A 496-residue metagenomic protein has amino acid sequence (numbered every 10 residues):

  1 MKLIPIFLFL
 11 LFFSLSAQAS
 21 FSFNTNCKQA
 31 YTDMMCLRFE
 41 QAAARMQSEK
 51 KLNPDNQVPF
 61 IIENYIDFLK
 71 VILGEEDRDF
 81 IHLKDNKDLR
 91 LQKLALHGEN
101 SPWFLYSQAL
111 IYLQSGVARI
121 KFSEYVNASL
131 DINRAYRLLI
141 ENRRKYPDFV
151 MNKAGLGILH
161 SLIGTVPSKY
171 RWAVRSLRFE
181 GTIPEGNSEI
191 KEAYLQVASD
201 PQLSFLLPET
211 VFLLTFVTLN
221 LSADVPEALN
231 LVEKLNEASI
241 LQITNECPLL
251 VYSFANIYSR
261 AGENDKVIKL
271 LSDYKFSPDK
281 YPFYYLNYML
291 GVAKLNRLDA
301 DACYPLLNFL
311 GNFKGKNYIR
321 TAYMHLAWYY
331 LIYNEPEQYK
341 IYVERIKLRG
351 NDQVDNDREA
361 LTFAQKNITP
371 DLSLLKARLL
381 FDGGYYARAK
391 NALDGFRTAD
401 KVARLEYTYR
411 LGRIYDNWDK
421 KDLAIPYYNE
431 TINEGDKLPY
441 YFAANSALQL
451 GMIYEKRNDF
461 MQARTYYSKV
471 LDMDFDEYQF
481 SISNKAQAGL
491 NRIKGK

Functional and structural regions predicted by a protein language model:
S20, Q47-P54, G98-E99, K145 (+10 more regions): Solenoid-like repeat scaffolds
S20-N26, S101, F149-V150, S168 (+9 more regions): Generic helix N-cap/helix-start motif at coil->alpha-helix transitions
F21-T25, D33-M46, F60-K234: Short coil/linker segments at helix-helix boundaries
T25-F39, D371-R388: Alpha-helical segment of the N-proximal tetratricopeptide repeat
Y31, Y65, I72, L110 (+13 more regions): Residue-level recognition of tetratricopeptide repeat
L37, S123, S222-A223, G262 (+5 more regions): Residue-level detector of the short coil/turn that links helix A to helix B within each tetratricopeptide repeat
R45-Q47, D79-L96, N127-I140, R171 (+8 more regions): Alpha-helical repeat scaffolds
V211-T215, L219-N220, S259-R260, D371-G384 (+1 more regions): Alpha-helical adaptor scaffolds
